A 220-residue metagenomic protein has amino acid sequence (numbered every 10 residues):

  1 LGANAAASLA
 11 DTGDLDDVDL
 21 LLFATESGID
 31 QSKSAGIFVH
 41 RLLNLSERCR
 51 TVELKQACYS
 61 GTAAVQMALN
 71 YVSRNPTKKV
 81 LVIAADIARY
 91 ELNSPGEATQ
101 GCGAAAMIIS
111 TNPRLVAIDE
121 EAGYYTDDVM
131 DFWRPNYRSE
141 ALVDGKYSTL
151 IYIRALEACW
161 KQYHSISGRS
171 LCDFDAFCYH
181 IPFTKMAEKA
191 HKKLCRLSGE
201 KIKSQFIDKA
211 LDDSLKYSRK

Functional and structural regions predicted by a protein language model:
L1-A3, S94-K161, I166: Condensing-enzyme catalytic core mediating Claisen C-C bond formation in acyl metabolism
G2-T62, G168-L194: Conserved beta-ketoacyl condensing-enzyme motif
D16-D19, S46-R50, R74-V80, C102-A104 (+2 more regions): Short coil/turn connectors at secondary-structure junctions
A24, V80-D86, I108-I109, D119 (+1 more regions): Short beta-strand segments
E26-K79, A85, R196-K220: Conserved catalytic cysteine-centered active-site region of acyl-thioester-dependent Claisen-condensing enzymes
S32-A35, V65-Q66, E91-E97, D119-E121 (+2 more regions): Short acidic, glycine/serine/threonine-rich loops at helix termini
S73-A106: Flexible, glycine-rich active-site loops centered on histidine and acidic residues that chelate a metal or position
Y147-S167, C172-A187, H191, C195 (+2 more regions): A conserved active-site cap/scaffold subdomain adjacent to cofactor or substrate pockets
